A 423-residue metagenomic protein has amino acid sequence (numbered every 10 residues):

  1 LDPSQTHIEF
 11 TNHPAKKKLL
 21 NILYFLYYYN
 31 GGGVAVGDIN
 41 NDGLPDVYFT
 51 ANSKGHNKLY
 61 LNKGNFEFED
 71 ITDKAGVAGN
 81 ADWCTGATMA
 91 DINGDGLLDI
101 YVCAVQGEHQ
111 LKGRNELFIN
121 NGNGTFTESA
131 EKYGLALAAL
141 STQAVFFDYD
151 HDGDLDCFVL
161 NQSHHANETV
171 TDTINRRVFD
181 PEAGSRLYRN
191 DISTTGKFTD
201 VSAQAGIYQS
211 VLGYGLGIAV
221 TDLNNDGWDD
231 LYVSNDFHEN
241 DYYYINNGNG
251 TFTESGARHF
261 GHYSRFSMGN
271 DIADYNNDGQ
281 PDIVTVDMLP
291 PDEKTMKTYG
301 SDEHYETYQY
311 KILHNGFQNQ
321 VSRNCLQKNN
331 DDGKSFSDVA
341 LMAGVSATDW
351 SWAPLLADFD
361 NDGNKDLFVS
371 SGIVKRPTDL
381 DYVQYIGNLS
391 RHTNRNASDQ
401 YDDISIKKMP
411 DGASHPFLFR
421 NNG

Functional and structural regions predicted by a protein language model:
L1-G423: Acidic, glycine/proline-rich Ca2+-coordinating loop motifs
